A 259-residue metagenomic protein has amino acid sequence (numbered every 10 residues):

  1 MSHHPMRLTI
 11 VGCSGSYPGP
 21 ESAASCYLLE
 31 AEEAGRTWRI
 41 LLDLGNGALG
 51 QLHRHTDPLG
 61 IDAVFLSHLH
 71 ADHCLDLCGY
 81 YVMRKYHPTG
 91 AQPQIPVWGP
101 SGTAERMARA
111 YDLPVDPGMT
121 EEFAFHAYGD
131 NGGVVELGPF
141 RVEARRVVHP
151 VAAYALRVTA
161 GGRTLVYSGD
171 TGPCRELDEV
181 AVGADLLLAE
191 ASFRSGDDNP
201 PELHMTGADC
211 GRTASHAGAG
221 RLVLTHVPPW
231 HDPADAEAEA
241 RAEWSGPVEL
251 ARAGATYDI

Functional and structural regions predicted by a protein language model:
S2-Y167, G172, E179, E237-I259: Binuclear metal-dependent hydrolase catalytic cores
P173-D258: Cap/insert and terminal regions of metallo-dependent hydrolase folds
